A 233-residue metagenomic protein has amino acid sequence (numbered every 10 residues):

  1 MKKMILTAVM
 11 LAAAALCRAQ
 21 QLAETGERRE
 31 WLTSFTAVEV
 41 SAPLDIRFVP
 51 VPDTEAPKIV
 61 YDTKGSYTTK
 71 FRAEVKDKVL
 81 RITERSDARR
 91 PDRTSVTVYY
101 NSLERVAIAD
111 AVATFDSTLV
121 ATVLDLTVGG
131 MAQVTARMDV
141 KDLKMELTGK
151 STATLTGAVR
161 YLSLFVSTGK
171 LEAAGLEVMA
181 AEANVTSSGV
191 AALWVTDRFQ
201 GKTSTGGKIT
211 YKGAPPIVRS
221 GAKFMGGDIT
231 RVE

Functional and structural regions predicted by a protein language model:
M1-E233: Intrinsically disordered, low-complexity terminal regions
